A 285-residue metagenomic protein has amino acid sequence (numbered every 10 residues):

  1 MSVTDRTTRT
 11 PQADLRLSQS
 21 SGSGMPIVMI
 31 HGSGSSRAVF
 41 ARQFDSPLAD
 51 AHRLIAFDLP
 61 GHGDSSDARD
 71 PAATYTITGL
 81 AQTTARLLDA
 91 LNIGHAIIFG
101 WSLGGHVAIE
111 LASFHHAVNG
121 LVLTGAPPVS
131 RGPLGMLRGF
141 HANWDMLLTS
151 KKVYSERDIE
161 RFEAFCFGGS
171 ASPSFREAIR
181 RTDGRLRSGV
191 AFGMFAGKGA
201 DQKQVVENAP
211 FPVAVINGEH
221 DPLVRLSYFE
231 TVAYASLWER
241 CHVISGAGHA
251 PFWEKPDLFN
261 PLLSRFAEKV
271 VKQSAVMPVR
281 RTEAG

Functional and structural regions predicted by a protein language model:
A13-D67: Conserved HGGG/HGGXW glycine-rich cap/lid loop of the alpha/beta-hydrolase fold
H31-S33, A96, G100-S102: Conserved alpha/beta-hydrolase "nucleophile elbow" surrounding the catalytic nucleophile
P47, P210-A247, W253, L258: Conserved loop-alpha-helix segment in the C-terminal half of the alpha/beta-hydrolase fold that carries the catalytic
I55-F99, P261: Active-site loop/oxyanion-hole signature of alpha/beta-hydrolase fold enzymes
G100-E110: Glycine-rich nucleophile elbow surrounding the catalytic serine of serine-hydrolase chemistry
E110-S150: Flexible "cap/lid" loop of the alpha/beta hydrolase fold
G132-L134, K152-E207: Conserved alpha/beta-hydrolase catalytic His-Asp/Glu region
L237-G285: Catalytic active-site module of serine/aspartate enzymes centered on a nucleophile-bearing elbow/loop
